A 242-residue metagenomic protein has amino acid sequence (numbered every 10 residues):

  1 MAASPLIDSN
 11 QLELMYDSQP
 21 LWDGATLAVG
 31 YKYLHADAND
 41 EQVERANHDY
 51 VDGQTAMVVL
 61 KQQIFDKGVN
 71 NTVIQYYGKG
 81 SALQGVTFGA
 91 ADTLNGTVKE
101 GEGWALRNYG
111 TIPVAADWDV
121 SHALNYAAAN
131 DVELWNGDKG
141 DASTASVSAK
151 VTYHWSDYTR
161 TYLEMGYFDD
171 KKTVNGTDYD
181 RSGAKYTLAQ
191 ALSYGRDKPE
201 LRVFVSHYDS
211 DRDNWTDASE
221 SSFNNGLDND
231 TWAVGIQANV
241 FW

Functional and structural regions predicted by a protein language model:
M1-D17: Internal, well-ordered domain-core segments that constitute the primary functional module of diverse proteins
D8-L12, Q54, Y186, V234: Residues that flank catalytic or metal-binding motifs in active/ligand-binding sites
L14, N70, L188, L201 (+1 more regions): A broad, low-specificity signal marking well-ordered, structured residues that form hydrophobic/aromatic
M15-D17, G30, F204, N239: Residues in well-ordered beta-strands of folded domains
D17-Q19, D23-A36, E41, R45-N175 (+2 more regions): Detector for outer-membrane/organellar transmembrane beta-barrel domains, recognizing the amphipathic beta-strand
T177-N224: C-terminal structured domain segments
N225-W242: Outer-membrane beta-barrel "beta-signal"
